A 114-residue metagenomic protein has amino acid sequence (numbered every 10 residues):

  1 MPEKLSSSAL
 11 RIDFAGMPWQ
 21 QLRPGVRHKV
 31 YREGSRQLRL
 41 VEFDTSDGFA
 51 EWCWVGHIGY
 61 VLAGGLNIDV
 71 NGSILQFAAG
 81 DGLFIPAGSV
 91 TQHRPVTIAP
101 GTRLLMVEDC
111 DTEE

Functional and structural regions predicted by a protein language model:
M1-V41: A short, N-terminal "cap"/entry segment at the start of jelly-roll beta-barrel domains of the cupin/DSBH fold
V30, L38-E42, I58, G82-F84 (+1 more regions): Conserved hydrophobic/aromatic beta-strand scaffold that supports enzyme active sites
G34, D69-S73, I98: Short strand-coil-strand connectors
G34-C53, A87-V90: Conserved short histidine dyad/triad with adjacent acidic residue
F43, N71-S73, V107: Surface loops and adjacent helix of pleckstrin homology
W52-I68: Short, conserved beta-strand element in jelly-roll/cupin
G72-G88: Short acidic-glycine-tyrosine-enriched beta hairpin
A87-E114: Ligand-binding loop in jelly-roll beta-barrel domains
